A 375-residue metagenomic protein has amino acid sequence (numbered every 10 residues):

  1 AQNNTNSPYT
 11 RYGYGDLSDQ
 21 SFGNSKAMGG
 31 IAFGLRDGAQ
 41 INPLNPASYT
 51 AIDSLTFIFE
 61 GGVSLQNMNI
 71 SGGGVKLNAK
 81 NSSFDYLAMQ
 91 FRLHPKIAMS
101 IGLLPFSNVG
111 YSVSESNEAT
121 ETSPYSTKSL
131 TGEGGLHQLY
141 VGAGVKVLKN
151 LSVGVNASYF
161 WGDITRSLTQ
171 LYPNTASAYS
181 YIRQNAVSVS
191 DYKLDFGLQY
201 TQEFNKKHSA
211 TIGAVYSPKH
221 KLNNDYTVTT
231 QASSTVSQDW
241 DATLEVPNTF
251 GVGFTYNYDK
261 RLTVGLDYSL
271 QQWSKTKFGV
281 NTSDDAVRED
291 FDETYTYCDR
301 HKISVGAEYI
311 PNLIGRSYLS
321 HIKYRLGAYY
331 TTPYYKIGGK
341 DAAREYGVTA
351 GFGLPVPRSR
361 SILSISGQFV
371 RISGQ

Functional and structural regions predicted by a protein language model:
A1-P105, D299: N-terminal, post-signal peptide beta-strand-biased segments of exported outer-membrane/organellar beta-barrel and other
Q2-A27, R92-Q375: Outer-membrane beta-barrel porins/channels
